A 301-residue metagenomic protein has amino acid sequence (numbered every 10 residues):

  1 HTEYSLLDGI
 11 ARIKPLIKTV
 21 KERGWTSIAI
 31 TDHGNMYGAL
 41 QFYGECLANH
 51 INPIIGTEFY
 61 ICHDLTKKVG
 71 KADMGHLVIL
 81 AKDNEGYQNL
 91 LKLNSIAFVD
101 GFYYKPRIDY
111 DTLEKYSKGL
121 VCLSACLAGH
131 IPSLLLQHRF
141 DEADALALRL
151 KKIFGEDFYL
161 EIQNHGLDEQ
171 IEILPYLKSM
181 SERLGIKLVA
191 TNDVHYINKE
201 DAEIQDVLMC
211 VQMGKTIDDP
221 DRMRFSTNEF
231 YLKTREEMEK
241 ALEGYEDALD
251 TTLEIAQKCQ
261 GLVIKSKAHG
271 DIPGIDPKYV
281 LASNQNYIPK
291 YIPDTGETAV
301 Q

Functional and structural regions predicted by a protein language model:
H1-Q301: Phosphodiester-processing cores and adjacent nucleic acid-binding clamps
